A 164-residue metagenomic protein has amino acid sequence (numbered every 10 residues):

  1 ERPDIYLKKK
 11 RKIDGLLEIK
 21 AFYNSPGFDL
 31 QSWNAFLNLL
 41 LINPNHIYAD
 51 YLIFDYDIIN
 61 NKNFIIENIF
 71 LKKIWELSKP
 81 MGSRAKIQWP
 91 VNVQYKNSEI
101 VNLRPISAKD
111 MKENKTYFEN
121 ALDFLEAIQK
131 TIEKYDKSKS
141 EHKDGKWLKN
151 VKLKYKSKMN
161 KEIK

Functional and structural regions predicted by a protein language model:
E1, K12-G15, A21-K164: Nucleic-acid endonuclease domains
I5-R11: Active-site beta-strand termini and strand-to-loop segments that position acidic
